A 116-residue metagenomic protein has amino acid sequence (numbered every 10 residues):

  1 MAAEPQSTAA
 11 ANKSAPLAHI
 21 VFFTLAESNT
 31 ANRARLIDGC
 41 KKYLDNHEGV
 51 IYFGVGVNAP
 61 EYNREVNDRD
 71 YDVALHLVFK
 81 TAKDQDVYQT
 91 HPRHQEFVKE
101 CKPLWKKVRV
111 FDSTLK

Functional and structural regions predicted by a protein language model:
M1-H76, K80-V87, T114-K116: Short S/T/G/P-rich N-terminal loop/turn motif that feeds into the first structured element of a domain
C40, V57, H91-P92, C101-L104: Alpha-helix boundary/capping residues
A82-T90, Q95-K99: C-terminal structural segments of small proteins and small subunits
E100-K116: Charge-dense polyanion-binding interfaces
